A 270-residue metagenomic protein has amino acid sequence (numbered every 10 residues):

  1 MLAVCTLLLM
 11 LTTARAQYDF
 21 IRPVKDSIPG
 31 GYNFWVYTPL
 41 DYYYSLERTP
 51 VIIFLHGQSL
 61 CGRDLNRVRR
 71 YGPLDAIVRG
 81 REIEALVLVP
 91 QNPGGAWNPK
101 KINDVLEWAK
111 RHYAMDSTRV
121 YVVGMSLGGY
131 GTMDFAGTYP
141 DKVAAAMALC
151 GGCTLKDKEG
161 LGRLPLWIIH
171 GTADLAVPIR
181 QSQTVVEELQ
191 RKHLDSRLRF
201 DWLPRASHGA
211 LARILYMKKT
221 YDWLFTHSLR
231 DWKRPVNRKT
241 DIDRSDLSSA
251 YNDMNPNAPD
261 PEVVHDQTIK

Functional and structural regions predicted by a protein language model:
A14-V51, M125, Y130, F135 (+3 more regions): A domain-start/cap signature at the N-terminus of enzymes
D41-E47, A96-S126: Gly/Ser-rich "nucleophile elbow"/oxyanion-hole loop immediately N-terminal to the catalytic nucleophile in hydrolases
T49-V51, L55-N103: Active-site machinery of serine-nucleophile hydrolases
Q58, N92-P93, T172-L175, P204-S207: Acidic beta-to-alpha connecting loop that harbors the catalytic carboxylate
N66-V68, P178-E188: Short alpha-helix in the alpha/beta-hydrolase fold that links the catalytic acid
A109-H112, T118-G162: Primarily recognizes the serine-hydrolase "nucleophile elbow" in alpha/beta-hydrolase and SGNH/GDSL folds
G162, W167-H170, D174: Short beta-strand/loop motif that positions the catalytic acidic residue of the alpha/beta-hydrolase fold
L189-A210: Catalytic histidine neighborhood in serine/cysteine hydrolases with alpha/beta-hydrolase-type architecture
